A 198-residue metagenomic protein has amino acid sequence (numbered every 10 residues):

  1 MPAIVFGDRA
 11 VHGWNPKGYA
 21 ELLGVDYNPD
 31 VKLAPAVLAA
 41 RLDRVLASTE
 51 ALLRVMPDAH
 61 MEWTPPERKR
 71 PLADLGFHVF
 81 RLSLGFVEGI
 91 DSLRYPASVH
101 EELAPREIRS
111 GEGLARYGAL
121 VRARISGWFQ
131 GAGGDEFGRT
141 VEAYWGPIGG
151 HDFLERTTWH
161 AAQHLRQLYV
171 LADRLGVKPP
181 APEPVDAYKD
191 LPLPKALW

Functional and structural regions predicted by a protein language model:
M1-H12, H100-E102, A119, A123 (+1 more regions): Ordered, small/hydrophobic-rich secondary-structure cores
M1-P2, P57, P194: Short, proline-centered helix/strand-breaking motifs
P2-P29: Non-catalytic, surface beta->alpha helical segment in thiol-disulfide oxidoreductase systems
V25-L38, R106: Short, charged, low-complexity loops and linkers
L33-M56, F77-G89, L120: Alpha-helical bundle segments that constitute or directly flank the non-heme di-iron/ferroxidase center
L42-L53, R106-Y144, I148-Q167: Acidic/histidine-rich alpha-helical segments that form the ligand environment of transition-metal centers
H60-A104, T140-W198: Short, contiguous alpha-helical
